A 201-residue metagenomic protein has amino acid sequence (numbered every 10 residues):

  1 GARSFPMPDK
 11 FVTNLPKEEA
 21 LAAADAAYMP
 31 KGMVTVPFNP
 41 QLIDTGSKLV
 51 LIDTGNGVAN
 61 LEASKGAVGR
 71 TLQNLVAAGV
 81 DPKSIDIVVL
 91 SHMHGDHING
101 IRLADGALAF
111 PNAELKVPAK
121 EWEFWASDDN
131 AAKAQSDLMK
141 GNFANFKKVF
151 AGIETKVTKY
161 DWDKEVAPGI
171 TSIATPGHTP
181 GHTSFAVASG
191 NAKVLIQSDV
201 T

Functional and structural regions predicted by a protein language model:
G1-V76, S84-I87, N191-D199: Metallo-beta-lactamase
K10, V34, P40-D44, V50 (+1 more regions): Core dinuclear metal-dependent hydrolase active-site scaffold
G55-G57, H94, E121, P176 (+2 more regions): Catalytic metal-binding/acid-base residues of hydrolase active sites
A63, I98-A109: Metal-dependent catalytic neighborhoods of phosphoester/phosphodiester hydrolases
G69-V80, S84, P111-A174: Metallo-beta-lactamase
I85-D96: Metallo-beta-lactamase
G100-L103, D129, V187: Short amphipathic alpha-helical segments
A113-E114, T183, A192-L195: Conserved active-site beta-strand-loop modules that form the wall/rim of enzyme catalytic pockets and either contain
